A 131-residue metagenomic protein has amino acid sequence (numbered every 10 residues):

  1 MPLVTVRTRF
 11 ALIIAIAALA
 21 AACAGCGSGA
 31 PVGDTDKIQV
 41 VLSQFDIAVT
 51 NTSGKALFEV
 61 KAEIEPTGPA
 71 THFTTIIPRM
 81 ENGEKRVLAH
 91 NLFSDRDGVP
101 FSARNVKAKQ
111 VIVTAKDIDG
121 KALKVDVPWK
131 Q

Functional and structural regions predicted by a protein language model:
M1-S28: Sec-dependent bacterial lipoprotein signal peptides
C23-V40: Bacterial Sec signal peptide processing site at the extreme N-terminus
S43-I47: Structural beta-strand segments of beta-rich domains
A48-G54: Asparagine-centered strand-capping/turn motif at beta-strand->loop junctions
K55-E59: Short acidic/proline- and small/hydrophobic-mixed sequence motifs that coincide with surface turns and coil-to-beta
T67-A103: Intrinsically disordered, low-complexity Pro/Gly/Ser/Thr-rich segments with frequent PxxP/GP/PP motifs and embedded
L92-Q131: Terminal connector regions
